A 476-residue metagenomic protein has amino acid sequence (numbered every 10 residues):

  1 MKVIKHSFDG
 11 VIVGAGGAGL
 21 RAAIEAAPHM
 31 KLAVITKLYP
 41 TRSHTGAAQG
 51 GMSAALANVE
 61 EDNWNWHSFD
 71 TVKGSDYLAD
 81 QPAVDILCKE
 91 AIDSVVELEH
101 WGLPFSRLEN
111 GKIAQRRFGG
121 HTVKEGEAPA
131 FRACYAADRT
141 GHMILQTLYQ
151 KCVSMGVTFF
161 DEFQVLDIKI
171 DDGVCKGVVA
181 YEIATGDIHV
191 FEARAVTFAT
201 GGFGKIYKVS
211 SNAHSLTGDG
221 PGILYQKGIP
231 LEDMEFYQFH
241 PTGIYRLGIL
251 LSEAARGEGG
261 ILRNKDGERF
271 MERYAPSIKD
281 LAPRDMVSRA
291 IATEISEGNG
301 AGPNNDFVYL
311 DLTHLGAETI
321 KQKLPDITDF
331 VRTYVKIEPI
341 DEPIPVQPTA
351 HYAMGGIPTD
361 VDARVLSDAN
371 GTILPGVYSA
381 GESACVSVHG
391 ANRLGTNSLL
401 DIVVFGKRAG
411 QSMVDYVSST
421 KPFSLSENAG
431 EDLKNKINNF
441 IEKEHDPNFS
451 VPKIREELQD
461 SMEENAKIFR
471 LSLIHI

Functional and structural regions predicted by a protein language model:
M1-F8, G17, E25, Y39-T41 (+13 more regions): Glycine- and aromatic-enriched mobile tails/lids
H6-F8, G186-A195, I373-L374: Core beta-strand elements of the Rossmann-like FAD/NAD(P) dinucleotide-binding domain in flavoenzyme oxidoreductases
G10-V34: N-terminal Rossmann-like FAD-binding beta1-loop-alpha1 element of flavoenzymes
A54-L87: Glycine-rich active-site loop/strand segments that organize a redox cofactor
E99-D187, E192, A199, H240-L247 (+1 more regions): Conserved redox-cofactor binding core of oxidoreductases
L166-C175, A180-Y181, K323-A384: A glycine-rich dinucleotide-binding beta-alpha-beta segment and adjacent secondary-structure elements that constitute
A195-I249, G395-R408: Glycine-rich loop(s) and the adjacent beta-strand/alpha-helix scaffold that form part
I223, I229-P345, S412-S418, R455 (+1 more regions): An anion/pyrophosphate-binding glycine-rich loop and adjacent beta-alpha core in soluble alpha-beta enzymes
